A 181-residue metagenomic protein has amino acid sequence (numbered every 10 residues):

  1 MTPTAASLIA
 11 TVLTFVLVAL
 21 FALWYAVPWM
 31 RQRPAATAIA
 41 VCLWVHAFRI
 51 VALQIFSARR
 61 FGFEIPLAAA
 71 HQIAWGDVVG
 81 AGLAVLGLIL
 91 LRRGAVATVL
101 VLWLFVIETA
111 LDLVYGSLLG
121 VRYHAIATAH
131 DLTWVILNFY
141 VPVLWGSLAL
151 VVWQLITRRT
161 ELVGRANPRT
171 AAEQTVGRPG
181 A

Functional and structural regions predicted by a protein language model:
A5, F63-W75, V101, A127-N138: Non-cytosolic membrane-interface motifs at loop->transmembrane helix junctions
L8-Y25, A110-S117: Hydrophobic core of alpha-helical transmembrane segments in multi-pass integral membrane proteins
V12-L23, V79-G87, F139-Q154: Hydrophobic cores of alpha-helical transmembrane segments in multi-pass inner/ER membrane proteins, independent
A26-I39, R92-V99, T160: Membrane-interface helix-boundary motifs at transmembrane edges
V27-P28, I55-E64, L118-A127: Juxtamembrane "helix-exit" motif on the non-cytosolic side of transmembrane helices
V51-I65, L83-R93: Membrane-helix exit/interface motif
G76, G80-A84, V101-R122, F139-L144: Hydrophobic alpha-helical membrane segments
T160-A181: Short, highly charged, low-complexity non-transmembrane loops/tails of multi-pass membrane proteins
